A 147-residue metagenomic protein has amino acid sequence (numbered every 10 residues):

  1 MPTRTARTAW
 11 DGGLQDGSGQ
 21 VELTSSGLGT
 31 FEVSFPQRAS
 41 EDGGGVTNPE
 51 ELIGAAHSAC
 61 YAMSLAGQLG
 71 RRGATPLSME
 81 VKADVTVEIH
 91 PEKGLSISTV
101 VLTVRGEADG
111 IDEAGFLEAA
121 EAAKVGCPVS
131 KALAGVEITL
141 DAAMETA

Functional and structural regions predicted by a protein language model:
M1-A55, A59-A147: Extended beta-strand/beta-hairpin segments
